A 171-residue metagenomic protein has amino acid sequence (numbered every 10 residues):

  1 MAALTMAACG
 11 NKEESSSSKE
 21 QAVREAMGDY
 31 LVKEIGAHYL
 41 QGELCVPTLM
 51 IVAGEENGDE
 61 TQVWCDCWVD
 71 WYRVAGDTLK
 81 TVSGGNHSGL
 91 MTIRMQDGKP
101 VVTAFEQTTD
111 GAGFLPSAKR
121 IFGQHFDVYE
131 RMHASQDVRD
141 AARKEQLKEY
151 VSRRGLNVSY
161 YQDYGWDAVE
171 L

Functional and structural regions predicted by a protein language model:
M1-A2: Sec-dependent N-terminal signal peptides
T5-A8: C-terminal motif of bacterial Sec signal peptides marking the signal peptidase cleavage site
N11-V69: N-terminal export/targeting and maturation segments
Q21, K80-S83, D137: Soluble non-cytosolic domains of exported or imported proteins
Q41, C45, D77-L79, F114-K119 (+1 more regions): General "foldedness" signal
P47-A112: Mature extracytoplasmic domains of secretory-pathway proteins
T103-L171: Low-complexity, intrinsically disordered terminal/linker segments enriched in charged and Gly/Pro repeats
